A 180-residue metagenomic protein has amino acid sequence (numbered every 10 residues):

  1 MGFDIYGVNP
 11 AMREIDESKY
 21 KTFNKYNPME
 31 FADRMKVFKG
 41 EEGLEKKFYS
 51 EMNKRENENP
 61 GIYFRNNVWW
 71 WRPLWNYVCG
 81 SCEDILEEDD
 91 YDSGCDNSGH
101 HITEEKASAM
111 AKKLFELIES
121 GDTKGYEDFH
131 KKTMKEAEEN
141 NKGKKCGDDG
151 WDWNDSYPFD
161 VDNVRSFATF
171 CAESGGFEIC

Functional and structural regions predicted by a protein language model:
M1-C180: Acidic (Asp/Glu-rich) sequence patches and key acidic residues that form negatively charged surfaces used
